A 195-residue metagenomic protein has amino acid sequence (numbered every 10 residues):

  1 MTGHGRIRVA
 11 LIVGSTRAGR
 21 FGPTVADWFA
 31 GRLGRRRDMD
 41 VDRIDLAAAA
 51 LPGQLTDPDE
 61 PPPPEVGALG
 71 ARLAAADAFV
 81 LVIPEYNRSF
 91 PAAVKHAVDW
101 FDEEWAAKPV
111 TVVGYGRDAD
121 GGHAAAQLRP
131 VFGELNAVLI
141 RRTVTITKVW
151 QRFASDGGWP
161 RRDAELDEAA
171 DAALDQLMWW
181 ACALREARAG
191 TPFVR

Functional and structural regions predicted by a protein language model:
M1-F101, W159-D171, D175-M178, L184-R195: N-terminal beta1-alpha1-beta2 submodule of the flavodoxin-like/Rossmannoid cofactor-binding fold
A50-G53, V149-S155: Short acidic/His/Gly/Ser-rich catalytic and metal-binding motifs that mark active-site loops of diverse hydrolases
A106, V110-F153, A164-A169: Short, glycine-/small-residue-rich phosphate/pyrophosphate-handling segment
